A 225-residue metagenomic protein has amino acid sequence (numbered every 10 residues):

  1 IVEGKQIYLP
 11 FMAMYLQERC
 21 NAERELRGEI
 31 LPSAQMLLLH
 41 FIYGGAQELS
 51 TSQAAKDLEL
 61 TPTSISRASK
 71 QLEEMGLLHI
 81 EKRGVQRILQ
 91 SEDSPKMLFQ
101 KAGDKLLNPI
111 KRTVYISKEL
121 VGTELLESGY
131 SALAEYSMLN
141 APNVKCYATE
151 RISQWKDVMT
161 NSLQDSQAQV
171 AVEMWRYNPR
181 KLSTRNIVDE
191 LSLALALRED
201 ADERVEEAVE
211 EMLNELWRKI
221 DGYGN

Functional and structural regions predicted by a protein language model:
I1-P10, A102-N225: Long, low-complexity, charge-rich intrinsically disordered regions
F11-L39: Short alpha-helical segments that sit at the start of domains
G28-L31, Q47-E48, Q71: Short glycine/proline-centered loop/turn elements that form peptide/ligand docking sites
I42-Q47, T184: Short helix-capping/hinge SLiMs at alpha-helix to coil transitions
G45-L58: Short acidic, hydrophobic short linear motifs in intrinsically disordered regions
E59-E74: Short amphipathic alpha-helical interaction segments
E73-G84: A short, conserved structural fragment
G84-D93: Minor-groove-contacting beta-hairpin "wing" of winged helix-turn-helix DNA-binding domains
